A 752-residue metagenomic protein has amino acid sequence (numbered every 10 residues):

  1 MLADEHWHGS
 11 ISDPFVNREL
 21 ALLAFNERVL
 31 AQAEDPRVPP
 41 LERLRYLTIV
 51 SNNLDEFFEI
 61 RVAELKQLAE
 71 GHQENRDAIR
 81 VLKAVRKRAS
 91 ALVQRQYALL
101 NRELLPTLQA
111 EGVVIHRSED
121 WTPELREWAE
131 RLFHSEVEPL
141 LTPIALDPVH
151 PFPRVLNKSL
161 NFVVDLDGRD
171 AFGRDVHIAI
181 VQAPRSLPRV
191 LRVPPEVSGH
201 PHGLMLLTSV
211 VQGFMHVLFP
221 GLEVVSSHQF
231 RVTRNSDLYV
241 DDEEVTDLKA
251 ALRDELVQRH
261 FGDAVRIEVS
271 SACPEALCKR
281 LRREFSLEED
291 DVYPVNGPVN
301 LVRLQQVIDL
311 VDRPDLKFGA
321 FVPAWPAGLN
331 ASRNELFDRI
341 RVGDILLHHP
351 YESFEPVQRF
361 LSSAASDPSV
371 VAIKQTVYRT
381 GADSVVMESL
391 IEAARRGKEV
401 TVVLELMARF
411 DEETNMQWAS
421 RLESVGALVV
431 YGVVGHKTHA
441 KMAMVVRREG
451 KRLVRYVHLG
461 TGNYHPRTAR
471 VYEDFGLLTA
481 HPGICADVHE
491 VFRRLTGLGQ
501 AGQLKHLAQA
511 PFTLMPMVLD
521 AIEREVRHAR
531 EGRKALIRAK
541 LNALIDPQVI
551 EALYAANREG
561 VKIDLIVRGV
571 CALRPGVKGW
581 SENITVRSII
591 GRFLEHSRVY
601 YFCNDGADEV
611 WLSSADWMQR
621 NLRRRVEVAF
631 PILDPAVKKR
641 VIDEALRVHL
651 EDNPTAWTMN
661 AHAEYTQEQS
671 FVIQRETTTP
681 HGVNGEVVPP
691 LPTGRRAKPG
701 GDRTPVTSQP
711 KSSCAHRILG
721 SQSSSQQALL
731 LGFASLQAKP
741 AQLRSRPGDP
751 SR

Functional and structural regions predicted by a protein language model:
M1-I537, A555-E559, C571-E595, V599-R752: N-terminal localization/anchoring segments of enzymes in phospholipid and broader phosphate metabolism
N542: Cofactor-pocket helix-loop regions in the catalytic cores of large enzyme subunits
K562-I566: Hydrophobic alpha/beta core scaffold segments
